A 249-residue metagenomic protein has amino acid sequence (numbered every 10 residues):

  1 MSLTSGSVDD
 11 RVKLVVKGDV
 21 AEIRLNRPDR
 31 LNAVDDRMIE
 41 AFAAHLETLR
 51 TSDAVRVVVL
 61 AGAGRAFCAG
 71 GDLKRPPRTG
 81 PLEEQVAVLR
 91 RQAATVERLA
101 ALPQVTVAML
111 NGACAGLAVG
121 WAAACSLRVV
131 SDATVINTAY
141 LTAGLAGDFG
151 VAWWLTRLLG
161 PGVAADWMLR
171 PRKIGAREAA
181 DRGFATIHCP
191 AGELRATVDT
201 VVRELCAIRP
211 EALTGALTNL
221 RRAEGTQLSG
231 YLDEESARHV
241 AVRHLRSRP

Functional and structural regions predicted by a protein language model:
M1-A21, P171-R177, G192, A196 (+1 more regions): C-terminal alpha-helix plus adjacent terminal tail
M1-A63: Conserved CoA-thioester-binding segment of acyl-CoA-metabolizing enzymes
I23, R27, F42, L60 (+5 more regions): Terminal peptide-recognition signature
R37-A41, R91, R98, T197 (+2 more regions): Charged catalytic carboxylate motif
G62-T95, C114, Q227: Glycine- (often His-adjacent) and acidic-residue-rich active-site loop that binds/positions the CoA thioester
E97-E211: Crotonase-fold acyl-CoA enzyme core
